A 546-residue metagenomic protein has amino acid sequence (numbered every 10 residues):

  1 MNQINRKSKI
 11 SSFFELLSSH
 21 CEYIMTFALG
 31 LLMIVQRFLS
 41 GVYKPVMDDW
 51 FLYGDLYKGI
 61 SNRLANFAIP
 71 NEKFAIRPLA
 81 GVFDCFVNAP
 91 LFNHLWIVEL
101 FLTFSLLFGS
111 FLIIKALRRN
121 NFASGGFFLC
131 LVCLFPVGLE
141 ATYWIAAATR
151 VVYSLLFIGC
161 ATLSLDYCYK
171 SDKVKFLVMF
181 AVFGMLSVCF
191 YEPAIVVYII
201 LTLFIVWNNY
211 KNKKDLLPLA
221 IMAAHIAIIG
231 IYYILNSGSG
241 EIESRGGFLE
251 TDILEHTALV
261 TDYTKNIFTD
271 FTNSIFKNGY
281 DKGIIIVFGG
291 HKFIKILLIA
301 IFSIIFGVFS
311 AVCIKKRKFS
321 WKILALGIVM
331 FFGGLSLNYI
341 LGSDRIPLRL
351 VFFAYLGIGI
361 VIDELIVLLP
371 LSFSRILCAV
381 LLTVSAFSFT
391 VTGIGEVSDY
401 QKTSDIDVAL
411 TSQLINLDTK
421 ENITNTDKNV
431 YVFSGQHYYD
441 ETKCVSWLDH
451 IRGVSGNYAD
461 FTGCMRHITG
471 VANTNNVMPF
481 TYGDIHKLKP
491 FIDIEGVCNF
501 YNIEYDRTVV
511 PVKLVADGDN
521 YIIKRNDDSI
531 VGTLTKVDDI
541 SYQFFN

Functional and structural regions predicted by a protein language model:
N2-P78, V82-F108, I113-G126, D215-L219 (+4 more regions): Intrinsically disordered, polar/acidic, low-complexity terminal segments
G126-F157, C189: Aromatic- and kink-enriched transmembrane "portal" helix at the membrane-lumen/periplasm boundary that abuts
V132, A223, K315-I340: Transmembrane alpha-helix segments characteristic of polytopic inner-membrane glycan-assembly/cell-envelope
L139-T149, I340-I346, G395, D399: Membrane-interface helix caps and helix-loop-helix hairpins in membrane proteins
I158-F176, K211: Membrane-interface transmembrane helices that cradle and orient dolichyl/undecaprenyl
F176-Y191, V197-Y198: Membrane-interface alpha helices of multi-pass inner-membrane proteins
V197-I226: Perimembrane helix-loop-helix junctions
L337-L369: Hydrophobic/aromatic-rich transmembrane helices and adjacent perimembrane loops
